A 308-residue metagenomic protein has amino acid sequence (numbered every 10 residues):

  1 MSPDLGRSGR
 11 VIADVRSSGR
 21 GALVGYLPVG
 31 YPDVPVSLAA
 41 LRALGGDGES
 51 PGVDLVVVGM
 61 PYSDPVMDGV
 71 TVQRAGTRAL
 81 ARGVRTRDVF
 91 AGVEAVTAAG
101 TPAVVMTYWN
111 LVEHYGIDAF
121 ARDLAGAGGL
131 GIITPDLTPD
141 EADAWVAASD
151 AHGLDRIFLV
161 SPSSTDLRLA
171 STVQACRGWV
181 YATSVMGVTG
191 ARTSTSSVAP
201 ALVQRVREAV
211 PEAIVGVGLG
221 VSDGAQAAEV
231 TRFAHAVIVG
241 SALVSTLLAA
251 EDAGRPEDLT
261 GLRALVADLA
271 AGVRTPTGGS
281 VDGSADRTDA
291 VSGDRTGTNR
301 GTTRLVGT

Functional and structural regions predicted by a protein language model:
M1-V24, V93: N-terminal amphipathic alpha-helix/helix-capping segment at the start of soluble metabolic enzymes
P3, Q204-A213, S222-T308: Alpha/beta catalytic cores of nucleotide-metabolism and tRNA/nucleoside-modifying enzymes
D4-G9, P65-V70, V84-A91, E113-I117 (+5 more regions): Active-site-adjacent beta->alpha loops and helix N-cap segments on the catalytic face of soluble alpha/beta enzymes
L23-L27, V56-V58, A103-T107, I132-T134 (+4 more regions): Hydrophobic faces of well-ordered beta-strands that scaffold small-molecule active sites in alpha/beta enzyme cores
V34-R42, S164-V173, V221-V237: Catalytic cores of alpha/beta
L55-S63, G131-I133, T138, A182-G190 (+1 more regions): Glycine-rich phosphate-binding active-site loops on the catalytic face of alpha/beta enzymes
M60-Y62, T71-D136: Active-site beta->alpha loop and helix N-cap motifs at the rims of alpha/beta catalytic domains
T71-V104, A148-I157, S161, V198-A213 (+1 more regions): Alpha-helix-loop-beta-strand connector modules within alpha/beta enzyme cores
